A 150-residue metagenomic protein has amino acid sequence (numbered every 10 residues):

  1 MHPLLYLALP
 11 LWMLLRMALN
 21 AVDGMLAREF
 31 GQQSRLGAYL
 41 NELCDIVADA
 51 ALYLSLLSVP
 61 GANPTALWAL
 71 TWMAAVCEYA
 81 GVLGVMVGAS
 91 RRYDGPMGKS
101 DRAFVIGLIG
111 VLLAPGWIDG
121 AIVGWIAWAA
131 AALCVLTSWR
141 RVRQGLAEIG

Functional and structural regions predicted by a protein language model:
M1-P10, A51-G150: Hydrophobic alpha-helical transmembrane segments
M1-Q32: A glycine-rich, hydrophobic loop/mini-helix early in the fold
L14-M17, E42-I46, T71, A132: Residue-level hotspots within the lipid-embedded alpha helices of multi-pass solute transporters
R16, G37, D94: Catalytic tyrosine of NAD(P)H-dependent dehydrogenase/reductases that use a Tyr as the general acid/base
A18-L26, Y39, L43-V47, L83 (+2 more regions): Active-site His/Glu-centered metal-binding helix of metallohydrolases
M25-A66: Basic, amphipathic juxtamembrane/active-site segments that coordinate anionic phosphate or diphosphate groups
